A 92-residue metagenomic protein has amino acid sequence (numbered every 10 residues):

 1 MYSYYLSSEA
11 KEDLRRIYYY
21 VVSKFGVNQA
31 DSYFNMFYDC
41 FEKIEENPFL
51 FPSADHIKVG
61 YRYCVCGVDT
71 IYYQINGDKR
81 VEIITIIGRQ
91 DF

Functional and structural regions predicted by a protein language model:
M1-D55, Y61: Basic, Lys/Arg-enriched alpha-helical interface segments
H56, Y63, I84: Short glycine- and Lys/Arg-enriched binding-loop motifs that mark or flank ligand-binding interfaces
V59-G60, D69: Residue-level marker for the onset of beta-strands and adjacent loop->beta junctions in well-ordered domains
C66-F92: Enriched for short, Lys/Arg-rich terminal
